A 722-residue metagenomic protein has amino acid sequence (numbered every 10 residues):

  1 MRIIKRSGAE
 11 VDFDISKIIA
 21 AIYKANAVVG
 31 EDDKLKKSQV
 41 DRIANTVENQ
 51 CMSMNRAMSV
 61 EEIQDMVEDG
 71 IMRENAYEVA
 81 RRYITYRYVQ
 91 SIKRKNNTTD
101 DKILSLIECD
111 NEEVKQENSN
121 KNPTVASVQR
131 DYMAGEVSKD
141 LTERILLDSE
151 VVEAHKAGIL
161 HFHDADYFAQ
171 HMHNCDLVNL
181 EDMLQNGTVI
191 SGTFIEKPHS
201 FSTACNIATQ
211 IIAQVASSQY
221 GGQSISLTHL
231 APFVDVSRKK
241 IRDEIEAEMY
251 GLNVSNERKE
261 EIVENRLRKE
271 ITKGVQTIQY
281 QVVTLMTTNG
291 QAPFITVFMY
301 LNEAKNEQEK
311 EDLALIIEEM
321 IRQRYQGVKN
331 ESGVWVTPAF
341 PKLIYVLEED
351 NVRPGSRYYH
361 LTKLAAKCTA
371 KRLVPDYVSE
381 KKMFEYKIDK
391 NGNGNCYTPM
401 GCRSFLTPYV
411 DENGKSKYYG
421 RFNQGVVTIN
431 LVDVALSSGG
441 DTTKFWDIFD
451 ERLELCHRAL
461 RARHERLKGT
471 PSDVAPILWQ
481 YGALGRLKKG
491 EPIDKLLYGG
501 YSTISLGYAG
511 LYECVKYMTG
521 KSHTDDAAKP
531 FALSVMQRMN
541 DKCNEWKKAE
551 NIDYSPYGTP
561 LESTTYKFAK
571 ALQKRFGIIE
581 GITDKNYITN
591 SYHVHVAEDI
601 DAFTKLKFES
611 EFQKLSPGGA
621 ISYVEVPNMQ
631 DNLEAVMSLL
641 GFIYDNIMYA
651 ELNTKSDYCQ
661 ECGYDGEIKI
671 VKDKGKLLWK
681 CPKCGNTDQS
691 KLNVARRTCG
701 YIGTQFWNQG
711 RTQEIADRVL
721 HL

Functional and structural regions predicted by a protein language model:
M1-I107, A716-H721: Charged, amphipathic alpha-helical regulatory modules used for macromolecular assembly or allosteric control
K5-E10, V29-K36, S53, V410 (+3 more regions): A ubiquitous short alpha-helical element
Y23, H457, R461, Y512-K516: Amphipathic, well-packed alpha-helical segments that form the structural scaffold of globular domains
V89-G500, K521, D525-T687, N693: Conserved catalytic cores of very large enzyme subunits
P232, I504-Y517, Q537, R697: Contiguous, well-ordered alpha-helical segments that form the cores/surfaces of helical PPI scaffolds
I271-V275, Q279, K516-Y517, R711-D717: Metallocofactor- and cofactor-centric catalytic cores in central/energy metabolism, strongly enriched
G685-L722: Long insertion/accessory domains within large nucleic-acid-processing enzymes
